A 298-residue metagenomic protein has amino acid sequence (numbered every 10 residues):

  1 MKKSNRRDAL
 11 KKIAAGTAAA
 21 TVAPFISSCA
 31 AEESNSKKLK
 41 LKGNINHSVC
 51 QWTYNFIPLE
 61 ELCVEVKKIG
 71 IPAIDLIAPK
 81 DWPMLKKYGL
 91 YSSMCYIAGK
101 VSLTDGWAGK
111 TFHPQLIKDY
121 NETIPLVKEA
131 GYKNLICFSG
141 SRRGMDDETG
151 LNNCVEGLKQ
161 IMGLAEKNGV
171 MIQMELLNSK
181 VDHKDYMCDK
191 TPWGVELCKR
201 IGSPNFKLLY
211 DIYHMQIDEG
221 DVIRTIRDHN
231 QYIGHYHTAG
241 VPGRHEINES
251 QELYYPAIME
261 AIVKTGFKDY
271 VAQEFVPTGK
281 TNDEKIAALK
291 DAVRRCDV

Functional and structural regions predicted by a protein language model:
M1-K67, Y132-K133, C188, W193-Y210 (+1 more regions): Histidine-acidic metal/acid-base catalytic patches
I13-A23, L39-L41, G109-K207, I217: Active-site acidic/histidine proton-transfer and metal-coordination neighborhood in alpha/beta enzyme cores
T53-N55, A78-K80, A98-K100, S141-R143 (+4 more regions): Active-site-proximal loop/turn and secondary-structure-junction residues that shape catalytic pockets, frequently
L62-D81: Catalytic domains of carbohydrate-active enzymes, especially glycoside hydrolases
P83-Y96, C154, V170: Short acidic, glycine/proline-enriched helix-loop-strand junctions
